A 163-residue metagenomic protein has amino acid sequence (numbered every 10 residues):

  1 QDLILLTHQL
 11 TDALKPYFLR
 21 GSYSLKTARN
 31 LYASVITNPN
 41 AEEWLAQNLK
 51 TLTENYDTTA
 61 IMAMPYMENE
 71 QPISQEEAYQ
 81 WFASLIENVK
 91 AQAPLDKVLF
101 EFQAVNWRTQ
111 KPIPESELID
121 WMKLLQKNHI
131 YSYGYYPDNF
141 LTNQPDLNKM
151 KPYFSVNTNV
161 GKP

Functional and structural regions predicted by a protein language model:
D2-A46, F82, L95-T109, Y135-D138: Aromatic-lined carbohydrate-recognition surfaces of secreted/lumenal glycan-active proteins
L49: Acidic, amphipathic alpha-helical patches
N55-S74, A78-A83, N88-P163: Substrate-binding cleft of secreted/luminal carbohydrate-active enzymes
